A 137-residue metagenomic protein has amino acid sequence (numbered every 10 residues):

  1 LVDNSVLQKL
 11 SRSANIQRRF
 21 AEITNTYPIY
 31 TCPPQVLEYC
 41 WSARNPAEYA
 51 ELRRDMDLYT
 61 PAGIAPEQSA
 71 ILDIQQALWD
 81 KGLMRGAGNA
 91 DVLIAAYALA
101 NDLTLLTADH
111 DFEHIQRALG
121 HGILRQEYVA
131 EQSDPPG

Functional and structural regions predicted by a protein language model:
L1-T31, C40-R53: Short, well-structured N-terminal submotif of metal-dependent ribonuclease cores
L7, V36-Y39, F112-E113: A generic structural signal for short hydrophobic patches within well-formed alpha-helices
E22-T24, A98, Q116: A generic structural signal for well-ordered alpha-helical segments
P34, A43-I74: Active-site-proximal, substrate-binding regions of enzyme catalytic domains and RNA-binding/basic surfaces
L37-E38, A65-I71, V129-G137: A short acidic, often aromatic-flanked loop/helix-cap motif at beta-alpha or helix-coil junctions that lines enzyme
P46-A50, D80, G122-Q126: Short, hinge-like loop/turn segments at secondary-structure boundaries
P61-A108: Active-site neighborhoods of divalent-metal-dependent phosphate/nucleic-acid chemistry enzymes
A100-G137: Acidic, PIN/NYN-like endoribonuclease modules and their adjacent C-terminal/linker elements
